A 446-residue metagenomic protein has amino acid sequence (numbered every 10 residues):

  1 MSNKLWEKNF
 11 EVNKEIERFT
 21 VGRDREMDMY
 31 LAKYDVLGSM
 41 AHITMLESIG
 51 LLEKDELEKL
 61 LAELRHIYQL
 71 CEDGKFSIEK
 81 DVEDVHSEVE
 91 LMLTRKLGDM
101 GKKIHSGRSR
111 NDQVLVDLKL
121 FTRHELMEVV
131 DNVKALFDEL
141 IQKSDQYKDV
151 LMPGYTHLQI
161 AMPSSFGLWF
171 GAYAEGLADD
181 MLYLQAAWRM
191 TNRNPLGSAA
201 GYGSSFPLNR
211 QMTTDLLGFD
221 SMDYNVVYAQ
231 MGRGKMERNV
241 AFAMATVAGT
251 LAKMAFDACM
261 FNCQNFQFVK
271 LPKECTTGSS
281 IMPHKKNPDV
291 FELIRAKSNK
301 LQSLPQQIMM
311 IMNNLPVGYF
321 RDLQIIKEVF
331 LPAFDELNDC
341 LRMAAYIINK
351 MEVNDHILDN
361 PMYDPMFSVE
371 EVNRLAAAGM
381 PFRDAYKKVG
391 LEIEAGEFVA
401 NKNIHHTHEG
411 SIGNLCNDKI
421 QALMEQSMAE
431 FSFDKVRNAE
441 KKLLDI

Functional and structural regions predicted by a protein language model:
M1-G203, L208-T214, S221, T277-G278 (+4 more regions): A helix-coil-helix interface module used to build multimeric assemblies and to scaffold catalytic/cofactor sites
M1-G38, D99-M100, Q267, M282-I446: Glycine-rich cofactor/substrate-binding loops
H42, E63, I67-L70, M92 (+13 more regions): Generic, well-ordered alpha-helical scaffold segments in large soluble proteins
T44-L52, L168, R238-T246, E371-A378: Short, well-ordered beta-strand elements within core beta-sheets of diverse protein domains
L60, S77, V150, H157 (+10 more regions): Flexible domain-boundary/linker segments
L60-L61, L217, K273-C275, M362 (+1 more regions): A general structural motif at alpha-helix termini
K119-L126, V130-D131, D145, P153 (+3 more regions): Charged, flexible cofactor/metal-binding loops and thiol motifs
